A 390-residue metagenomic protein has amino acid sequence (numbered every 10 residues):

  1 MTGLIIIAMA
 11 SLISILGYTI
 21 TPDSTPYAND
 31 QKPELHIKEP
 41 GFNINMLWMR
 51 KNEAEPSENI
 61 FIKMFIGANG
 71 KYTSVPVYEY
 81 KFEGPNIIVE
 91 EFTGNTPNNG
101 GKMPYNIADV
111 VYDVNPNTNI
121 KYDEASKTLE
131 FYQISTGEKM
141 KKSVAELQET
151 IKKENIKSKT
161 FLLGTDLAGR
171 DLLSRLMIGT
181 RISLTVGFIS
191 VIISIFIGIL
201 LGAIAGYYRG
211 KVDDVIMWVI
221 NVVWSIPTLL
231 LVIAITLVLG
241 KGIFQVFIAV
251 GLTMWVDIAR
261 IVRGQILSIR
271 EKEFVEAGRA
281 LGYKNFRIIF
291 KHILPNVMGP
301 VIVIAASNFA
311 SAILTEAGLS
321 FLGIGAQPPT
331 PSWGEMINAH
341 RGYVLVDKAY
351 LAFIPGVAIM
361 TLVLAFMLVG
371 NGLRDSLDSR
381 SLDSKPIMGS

Functional and structural regions predicted by a protein language model:
M1-S194, Y343-G356, M360-L364, R374-S390: Gly/Trp-centered helix-boundary motif
T165-S390: Alpha-helical transmembrane segments of integral membrane proteins, especially multi-pass inner/plasma-membrane
